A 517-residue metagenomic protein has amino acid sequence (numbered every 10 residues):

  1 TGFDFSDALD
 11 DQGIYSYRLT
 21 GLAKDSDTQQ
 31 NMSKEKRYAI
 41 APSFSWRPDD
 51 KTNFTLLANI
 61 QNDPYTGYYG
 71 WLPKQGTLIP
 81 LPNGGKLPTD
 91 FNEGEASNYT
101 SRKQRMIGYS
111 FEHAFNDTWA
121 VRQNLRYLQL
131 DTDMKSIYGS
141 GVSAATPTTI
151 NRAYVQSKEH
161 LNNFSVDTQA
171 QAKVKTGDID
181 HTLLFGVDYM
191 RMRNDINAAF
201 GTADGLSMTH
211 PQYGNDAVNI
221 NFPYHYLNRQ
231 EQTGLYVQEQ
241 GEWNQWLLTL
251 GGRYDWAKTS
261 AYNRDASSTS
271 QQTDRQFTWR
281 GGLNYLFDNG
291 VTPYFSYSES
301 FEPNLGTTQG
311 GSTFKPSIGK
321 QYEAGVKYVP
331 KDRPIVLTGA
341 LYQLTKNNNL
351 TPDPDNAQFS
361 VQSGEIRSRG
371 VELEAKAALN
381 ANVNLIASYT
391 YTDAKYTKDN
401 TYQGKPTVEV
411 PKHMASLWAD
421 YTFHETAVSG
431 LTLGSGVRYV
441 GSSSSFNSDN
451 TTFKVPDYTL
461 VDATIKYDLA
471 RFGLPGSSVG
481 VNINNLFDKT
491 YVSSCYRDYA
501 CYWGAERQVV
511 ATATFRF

Functional and structural regions predicted by a protein language model:
T1-Y68, Y99-S110: Transmembrane beta-barrel wall of Gram-negative outer-membrane proteins
D7, S110-R126, L130-S136, P293 (+2 more regions): Membrane-embedded beta-barrel scaffold of Gram-negative outer-membrane proteins
G13-Y15, K51-F54, T118-V121, D178 (+6 more regions): Repeated loop/turn-to-beta-strand initiation elements of outer-membrane beta-barrel proteins
S45-D49, L161, D180-L184, D188-M192 (+1 more regions): Structural signature of Gram-negative outer-membrane beta-barrels, strongest in the C-terminal barrel of TonB-dependent
P73-T89, V142-I150, I196-H225, T269-S270 (+2 more regions): Surface-exposed loop/turn segments flanking beta-strands in extracellular/periplasmic regions
R105-L130, R152-N263: Face-selective signature of the C-terminal outer-membrane beta-barrel domain
T182-L183, F295, Y322, V408-F517: Conserved C-terminal beta-signal and adjacent last beta-strands/turns of outer-membrane beta-barrel proteins
Q245, Q343, Q362-N447, F487: Gram-negative outer-membrane beta-barrel transporters
